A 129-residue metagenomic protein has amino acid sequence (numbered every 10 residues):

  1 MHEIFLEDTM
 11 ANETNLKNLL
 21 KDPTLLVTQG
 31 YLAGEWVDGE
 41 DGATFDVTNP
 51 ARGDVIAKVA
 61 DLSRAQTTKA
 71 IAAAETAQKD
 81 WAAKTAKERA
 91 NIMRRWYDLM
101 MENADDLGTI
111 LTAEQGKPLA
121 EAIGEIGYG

Functional and structural regions predicted by a protein language model:
M1-K58, N91, R95: Terminal low-complexity tails and localization/encapsulation signals of metabolic enzymes
V55-G129: Glycine-rich loop-to-alpha-helix module at the N-terminal edge of alpha/beta enzyme cores
